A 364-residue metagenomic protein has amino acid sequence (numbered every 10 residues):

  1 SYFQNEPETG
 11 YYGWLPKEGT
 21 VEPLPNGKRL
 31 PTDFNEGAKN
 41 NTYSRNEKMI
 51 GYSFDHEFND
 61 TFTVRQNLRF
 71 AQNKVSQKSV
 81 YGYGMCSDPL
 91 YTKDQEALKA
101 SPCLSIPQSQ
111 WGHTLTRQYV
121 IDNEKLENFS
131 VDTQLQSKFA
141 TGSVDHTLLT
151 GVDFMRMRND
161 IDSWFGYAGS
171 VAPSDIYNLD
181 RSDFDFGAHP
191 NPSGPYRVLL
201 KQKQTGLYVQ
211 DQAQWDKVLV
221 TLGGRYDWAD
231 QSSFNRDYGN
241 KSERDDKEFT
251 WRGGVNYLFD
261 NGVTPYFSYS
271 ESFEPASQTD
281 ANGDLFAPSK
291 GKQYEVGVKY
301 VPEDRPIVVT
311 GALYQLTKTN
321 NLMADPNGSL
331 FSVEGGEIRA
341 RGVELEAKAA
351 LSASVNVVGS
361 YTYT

Functional and structural regions predicted by a protein language model:
S1-E57, N73-L126, A172-L200, Q204 (+1 more regions): Acidic/polar loop-and-plug regions of large Gram-negative outer-membrane beta-barrel proteins
G10-K17, P23-P25, N40, Q77-G84 (+5 more regions): Outer-membrane beta-barrel translocator domains and adjoining extracellular loop/strand segments of Gram-negative
K17, T141, N178-R181, V220 (+5 more regions): Generic structural "secondary-structure junction" signal
N35-N40, S53, R117-D122, P192-R197 (+5 more regions): Extracellular loop and loop/strand-boundary signature of outer-membrane beta-barrel proteins
I50-N73, L115-N235: Face-selective signature of the C-terminal outer-membrane beta-barrel domain
I50-Y52, H56, T133-L135, L207-V209 (+6 more regions): Membrane-embedded beta-strands of outer-membrane beta-barrel proteins, especially the hydrophobic/small aromatic
L126, G142-M157, Y196-K318, A350 (+1 more regions): Structural signature of Gram-negative outer-membrane beta-barrels, strongest in the C-terminal barrel of TonB-dependent
K217, Q315, E334-T364: Gram-negative outer-membrane beta-barrel transporters
